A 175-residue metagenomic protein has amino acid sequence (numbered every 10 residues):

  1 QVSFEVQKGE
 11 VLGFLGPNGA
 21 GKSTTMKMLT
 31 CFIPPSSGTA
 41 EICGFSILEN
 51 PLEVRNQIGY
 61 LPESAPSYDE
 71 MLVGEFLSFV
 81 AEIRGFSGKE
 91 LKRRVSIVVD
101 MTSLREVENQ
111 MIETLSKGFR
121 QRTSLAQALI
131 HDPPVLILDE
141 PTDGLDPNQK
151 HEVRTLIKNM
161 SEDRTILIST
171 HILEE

Functional and structural regions predicted by a protein language model:
P17-G21: Walker A (P-loop) phosphate-binding loop of ABC-type ATPase nucleotide-binding domains
T30: Helix-to-loop junction immediately C-terminal to a conserved catalytic motif
G38-E49, V54: Conserved ABC transporter NBD signature motif
S78, E82, K89-V107: Conserved ABC ATPase "signature" region
I130-P134, D163: A short, proline-enriched helix->beta-strand linker immediately N-terminal to the Walker B motif in ABC-type P-loop
L136-E140: Catalytic Walker B motif of ABC-type/P-loop ATPase nucleotide-binding domains
K150-E162: Helical segment within the ABC ATPase nucleotide-binding domain
